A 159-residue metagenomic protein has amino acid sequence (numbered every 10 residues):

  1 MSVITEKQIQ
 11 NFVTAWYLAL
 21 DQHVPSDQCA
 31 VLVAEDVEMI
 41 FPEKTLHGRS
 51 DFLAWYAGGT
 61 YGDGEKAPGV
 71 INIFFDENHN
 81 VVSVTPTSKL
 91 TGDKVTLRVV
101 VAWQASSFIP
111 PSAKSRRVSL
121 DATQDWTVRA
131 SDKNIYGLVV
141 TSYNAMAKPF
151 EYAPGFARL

Functional and structural regions predicted by a protein language model:
M1-E35, M39-I40, L159: Short, low-complexity N-terminal intrinsically disordered segments enriched in polar/charged residues
S26-V31, E35-V95: A solvent-exposed, acidic/Ser-Thr-rich amphipathic alpha-helical stretch
V33, V101-A105, N144: Short beta-strand segments enriched in hydrophobic/aromatic residues within well-folded beta-rich domains
M39, K94-S107: Short, well-ordered beta-strand segments in beta-rich or mixed alpha/beta enzyme and ligand-binding folds
G62-G64, A102-S119, P149-A153: Short, cysteine-centered beta-strand-loop-beta hairpins and adjacent loop/turn segments enriched in charged/polar
V84-T96, T127-V139: A short, structured loop/turn motif at beta-sheet edges
T96-R98, R117-D125: Short, surface-exposed coil-to-beta transition loops
I135-L159: Low-complexity, intrinsically disordered terminal/linker segments enriched in charged and Gly/Pro repeats
